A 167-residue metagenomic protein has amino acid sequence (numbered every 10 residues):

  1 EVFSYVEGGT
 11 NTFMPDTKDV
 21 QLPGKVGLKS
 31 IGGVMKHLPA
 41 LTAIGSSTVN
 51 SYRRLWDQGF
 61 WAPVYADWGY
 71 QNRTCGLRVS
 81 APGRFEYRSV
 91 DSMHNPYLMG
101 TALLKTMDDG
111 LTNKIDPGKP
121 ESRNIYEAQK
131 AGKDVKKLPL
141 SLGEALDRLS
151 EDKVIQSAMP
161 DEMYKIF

Functional and structural regions predicted by a protein language model:
E1-E121, E127-V135: Active-site capping/gating regions of soluble enzymes
R123-F167: Acidic, glycine-enriched catalytic cores built around paired aspartates
